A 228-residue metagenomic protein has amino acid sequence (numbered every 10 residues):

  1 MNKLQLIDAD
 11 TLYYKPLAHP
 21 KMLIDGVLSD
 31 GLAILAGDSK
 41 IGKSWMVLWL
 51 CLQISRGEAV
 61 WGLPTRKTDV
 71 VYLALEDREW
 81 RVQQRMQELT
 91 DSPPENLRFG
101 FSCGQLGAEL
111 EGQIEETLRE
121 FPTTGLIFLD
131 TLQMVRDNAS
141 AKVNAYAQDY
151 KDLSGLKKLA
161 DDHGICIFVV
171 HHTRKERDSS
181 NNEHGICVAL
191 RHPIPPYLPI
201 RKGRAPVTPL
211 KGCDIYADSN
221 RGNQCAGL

Functional and structural regions predicted by a protein language model:
N2-L4, D10, A18-H19, I24 (+1 more regions): Conserved inter-motif catalytic segment of the P-loop NTP-binding fold
H19, I34-L35, K40, S44-W45 (+2 more regions): Phosphate-binding/switch region of NTP-binding enzymes
S29-A33, T68: Pre-Walker A (Motif I) flank of P-loop NTPase domains
M46, L50: Hydrophobic positions on the alpha1 helix immediately C-terminal to the Walker A/P-loop
Q53-K67: Post-Walker A helix-loop "phosphate-sensing" segment adjacent to the P-loop in P-loop NTPases
W61, T124, R204-P206: Short, polar/flexible loop-turn hinges at active-site or ligand-entry regions and domain interfaces
